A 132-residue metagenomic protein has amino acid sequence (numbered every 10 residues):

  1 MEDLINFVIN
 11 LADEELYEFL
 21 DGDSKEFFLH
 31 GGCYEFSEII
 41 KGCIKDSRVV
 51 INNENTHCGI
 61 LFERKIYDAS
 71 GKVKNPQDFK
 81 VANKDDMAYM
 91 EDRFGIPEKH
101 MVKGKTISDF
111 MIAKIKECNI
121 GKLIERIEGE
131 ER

Functional and structural regions predicted by a protein language model:
M1-R132: A structural boundary/capping signal
